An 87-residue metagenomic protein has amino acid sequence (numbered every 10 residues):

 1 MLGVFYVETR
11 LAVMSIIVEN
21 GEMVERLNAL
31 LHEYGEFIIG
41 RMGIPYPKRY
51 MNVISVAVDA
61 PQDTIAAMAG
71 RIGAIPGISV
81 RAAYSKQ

Functional and structural regions predicted by a protein language model:
L2-Q87: Long, contiguous binding/interaction regions
